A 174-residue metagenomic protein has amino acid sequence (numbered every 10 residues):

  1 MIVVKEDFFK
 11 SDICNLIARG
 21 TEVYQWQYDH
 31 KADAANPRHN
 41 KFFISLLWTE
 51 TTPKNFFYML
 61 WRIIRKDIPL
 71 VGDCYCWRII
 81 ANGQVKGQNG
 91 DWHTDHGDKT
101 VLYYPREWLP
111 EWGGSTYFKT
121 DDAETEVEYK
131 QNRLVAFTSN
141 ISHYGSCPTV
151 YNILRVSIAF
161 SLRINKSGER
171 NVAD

Functional and structural regions predicted by a protein language model:
M1-C74, I80: Non-heme Fe(II)/2-oxoglutarate
K54-D174: Catalytic core of non-heme Fe(II) oxygenases with the double-stranded beta-helix
